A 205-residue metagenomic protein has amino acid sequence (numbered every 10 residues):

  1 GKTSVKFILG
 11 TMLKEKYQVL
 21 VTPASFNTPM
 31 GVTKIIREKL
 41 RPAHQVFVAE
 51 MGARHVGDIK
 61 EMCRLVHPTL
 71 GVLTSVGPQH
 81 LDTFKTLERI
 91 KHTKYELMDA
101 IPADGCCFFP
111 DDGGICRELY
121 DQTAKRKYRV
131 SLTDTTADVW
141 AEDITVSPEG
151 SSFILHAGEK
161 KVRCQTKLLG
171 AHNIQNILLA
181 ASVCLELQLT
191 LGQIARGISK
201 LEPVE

Functional and structural regions predicted by a protein language model:
G1-C107, D111, I115-T123, V204: Phosphate-binding loop of NTP-binding sites
V72-E205: Acidic, Mg2+-coordinating active-site environments of NTP-dependent enzymes
